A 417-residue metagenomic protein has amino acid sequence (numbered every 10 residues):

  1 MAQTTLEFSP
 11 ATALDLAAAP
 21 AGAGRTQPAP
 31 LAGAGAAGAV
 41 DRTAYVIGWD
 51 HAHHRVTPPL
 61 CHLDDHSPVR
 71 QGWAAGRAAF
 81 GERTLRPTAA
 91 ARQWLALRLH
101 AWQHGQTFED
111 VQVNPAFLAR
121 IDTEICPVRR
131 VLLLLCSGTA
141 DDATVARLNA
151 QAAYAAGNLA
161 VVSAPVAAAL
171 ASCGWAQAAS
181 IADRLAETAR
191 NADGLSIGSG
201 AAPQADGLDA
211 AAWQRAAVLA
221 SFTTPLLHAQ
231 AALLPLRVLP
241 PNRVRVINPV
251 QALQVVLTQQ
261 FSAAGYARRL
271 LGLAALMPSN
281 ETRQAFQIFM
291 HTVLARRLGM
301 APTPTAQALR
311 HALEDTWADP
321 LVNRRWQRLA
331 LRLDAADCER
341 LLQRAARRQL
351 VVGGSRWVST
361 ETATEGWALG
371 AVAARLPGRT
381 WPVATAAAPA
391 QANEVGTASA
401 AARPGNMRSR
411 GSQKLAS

Functional and structural regions predicted by a protein language model:
A2-A101: N-terminal alpha-helical interaction blocks
A17-A36, L195-A205, V383-M407: Intrinsically disordered, low-complexity terminal tails and inter-domain linkers enriched for S/T/G/P/D/E
C61, C136, C173, S196-S199 (+1 more regions): Generic recognition of cysteine residues
L85-L97, D193, G207-P240, V244-Q251: S-adenosyl-L-methionine-dependent DNA methyltransferase catalytic core
A96-A101, D183-R184, S221, L271-L276 (+1 more regions): Short, hydrophobic/amphipathic alpha-helical patches that form generic packing surfaces within helical domains
R98-G174: Histidine-centered nuclease catalytic patch
L148-A160, A168-P225: Polybasic, low-complexity binding patches
Q230-S417: C-terminal, charged low-complexity interaction regions
